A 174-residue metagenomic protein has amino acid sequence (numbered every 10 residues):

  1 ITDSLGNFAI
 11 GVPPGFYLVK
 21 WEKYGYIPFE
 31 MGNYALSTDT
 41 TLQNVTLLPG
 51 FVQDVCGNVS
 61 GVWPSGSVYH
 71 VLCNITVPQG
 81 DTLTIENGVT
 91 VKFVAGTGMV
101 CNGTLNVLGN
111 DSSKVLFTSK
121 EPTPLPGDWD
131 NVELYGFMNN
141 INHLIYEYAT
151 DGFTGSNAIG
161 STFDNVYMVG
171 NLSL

Functional and structural regions predicted by a protein language model:
I1, I27-G32: Surface-exposed loop/edge segments in extracytoplasmic proteins
I1-G11: Short, acidic Ser/Thr/Gly-rich low-complexity loop/linker segments typical of extracellular and cell-surface proteins
S4, L48-L174: Beta-strand/loop edge motif enriched in small/polar residues
F8-I10, F29, T41-Q43: Short strand-edge motifs at loop-to-beta-strand transitions and within beta-strands of extracellular beta-rich domains
G11-G15, Y34: Hydrophobic loop/turn residues within beta-sheet-rich immunoglobulin-like superfamily modules
P14-G25: A short, solvent-exposed beta-strand micro-motif common in secreted/extracellular proteins
M31-A35, L72-I75: Beta-strand-rich interaction surfaces with strong enrichment in secreted/lumenal proteins
N33-V52: Extracellular beta-sheet/turn segments enriched in Thr/Pro/Gly and aliphatic residues
